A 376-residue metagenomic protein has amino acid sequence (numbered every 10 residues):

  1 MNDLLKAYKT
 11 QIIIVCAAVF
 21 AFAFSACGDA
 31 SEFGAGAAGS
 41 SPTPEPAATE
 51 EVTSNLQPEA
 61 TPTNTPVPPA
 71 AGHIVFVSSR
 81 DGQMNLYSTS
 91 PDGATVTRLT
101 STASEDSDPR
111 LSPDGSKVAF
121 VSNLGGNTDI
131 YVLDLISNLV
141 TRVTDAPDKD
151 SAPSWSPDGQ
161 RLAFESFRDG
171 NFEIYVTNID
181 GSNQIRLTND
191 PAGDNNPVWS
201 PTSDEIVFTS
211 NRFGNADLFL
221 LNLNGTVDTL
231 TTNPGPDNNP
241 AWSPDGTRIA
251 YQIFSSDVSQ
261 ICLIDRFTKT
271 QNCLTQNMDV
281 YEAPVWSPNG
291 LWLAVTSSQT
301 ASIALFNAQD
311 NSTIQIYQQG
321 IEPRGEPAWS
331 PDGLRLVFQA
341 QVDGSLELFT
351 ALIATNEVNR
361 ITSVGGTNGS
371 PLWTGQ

Functional and structural regions predicted by a protein language model:
M1-N2, G181: Accessible peptide chain termini
D3-I13: Bacterial N-terminal signal peptides that target proteins for export
A17-A18: Hydrophobic helical h-region of N-terminal Sec-dependent signal peptides in bacterial secretory/periplasmic proteins
C27-Q376: Sequence signature of WD/YWTD-type beta-propeller architectures
